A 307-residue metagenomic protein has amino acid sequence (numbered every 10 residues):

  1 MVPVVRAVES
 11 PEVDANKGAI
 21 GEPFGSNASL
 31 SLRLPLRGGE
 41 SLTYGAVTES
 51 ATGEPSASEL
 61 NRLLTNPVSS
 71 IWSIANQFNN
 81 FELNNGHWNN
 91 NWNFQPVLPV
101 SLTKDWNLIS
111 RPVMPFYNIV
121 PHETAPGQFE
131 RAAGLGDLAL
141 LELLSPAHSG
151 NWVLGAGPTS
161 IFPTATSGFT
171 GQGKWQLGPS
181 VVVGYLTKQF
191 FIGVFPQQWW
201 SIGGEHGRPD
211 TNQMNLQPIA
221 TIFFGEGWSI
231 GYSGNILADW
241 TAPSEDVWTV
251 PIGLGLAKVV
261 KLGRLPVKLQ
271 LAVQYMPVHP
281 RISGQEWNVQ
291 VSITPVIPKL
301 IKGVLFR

Functional and structural regions predicted by a protein language model:
V2-A7: Sec/Tat signal peptide C-region and signal peptidase I cleavage site
V8-R307: Transmembrane beta-barrel domains of Gram-negative outer membranes and organellar outer membranes
